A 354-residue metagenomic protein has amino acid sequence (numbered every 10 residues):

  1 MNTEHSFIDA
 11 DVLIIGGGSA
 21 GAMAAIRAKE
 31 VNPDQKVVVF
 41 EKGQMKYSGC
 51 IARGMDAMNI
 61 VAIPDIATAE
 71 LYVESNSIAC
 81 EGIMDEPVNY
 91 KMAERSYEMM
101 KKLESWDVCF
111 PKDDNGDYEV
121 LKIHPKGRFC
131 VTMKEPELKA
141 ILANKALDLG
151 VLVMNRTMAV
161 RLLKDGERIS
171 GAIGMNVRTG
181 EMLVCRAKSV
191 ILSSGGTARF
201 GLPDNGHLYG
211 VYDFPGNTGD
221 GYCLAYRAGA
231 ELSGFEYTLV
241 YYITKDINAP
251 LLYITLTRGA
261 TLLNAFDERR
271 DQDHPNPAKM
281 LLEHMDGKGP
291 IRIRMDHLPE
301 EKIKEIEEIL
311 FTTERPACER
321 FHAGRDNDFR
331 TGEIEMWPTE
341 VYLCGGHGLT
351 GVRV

Functional and structural regions predicted by a protein language model:
E4-A20, V38: Beta1/beta-strand and adjacent pyrophosphate-binding region of the FAD-binding site in flavoprotein oxidoreductases
F7-A10, R178-S189: Core beta-strand elements of the Rossmann-like FAD/NAD(P) dinucleotide-binding domain in flavoenzyme oxidoreductases
G16, A187-S189, S193-S194: Short, well-ordered coil/turn residues at beta-beta hairpins and beta-strand->alpha-helix junctions within
A25, K29: Gly/Ala-rich phosphate-binding loop of Rossmann-like dinucleotide-binding domains, activating on the conserved
E30-R53: Glycine-rich FAD pyrophosphate-binding loop
N59-M92: Glycine-rich active-site loop/strand segments that organize a redox cofactor
Y97, S105-V160, R168, G234-V354: Mobile, glycine/GP-rich and aromatic-enriched active-site lid/loop segments adjacent to catalytic centers
L192-A249: Glycine-rich loop(s) and the adjacent beta-strand/alpha-helix scaffold that form part
